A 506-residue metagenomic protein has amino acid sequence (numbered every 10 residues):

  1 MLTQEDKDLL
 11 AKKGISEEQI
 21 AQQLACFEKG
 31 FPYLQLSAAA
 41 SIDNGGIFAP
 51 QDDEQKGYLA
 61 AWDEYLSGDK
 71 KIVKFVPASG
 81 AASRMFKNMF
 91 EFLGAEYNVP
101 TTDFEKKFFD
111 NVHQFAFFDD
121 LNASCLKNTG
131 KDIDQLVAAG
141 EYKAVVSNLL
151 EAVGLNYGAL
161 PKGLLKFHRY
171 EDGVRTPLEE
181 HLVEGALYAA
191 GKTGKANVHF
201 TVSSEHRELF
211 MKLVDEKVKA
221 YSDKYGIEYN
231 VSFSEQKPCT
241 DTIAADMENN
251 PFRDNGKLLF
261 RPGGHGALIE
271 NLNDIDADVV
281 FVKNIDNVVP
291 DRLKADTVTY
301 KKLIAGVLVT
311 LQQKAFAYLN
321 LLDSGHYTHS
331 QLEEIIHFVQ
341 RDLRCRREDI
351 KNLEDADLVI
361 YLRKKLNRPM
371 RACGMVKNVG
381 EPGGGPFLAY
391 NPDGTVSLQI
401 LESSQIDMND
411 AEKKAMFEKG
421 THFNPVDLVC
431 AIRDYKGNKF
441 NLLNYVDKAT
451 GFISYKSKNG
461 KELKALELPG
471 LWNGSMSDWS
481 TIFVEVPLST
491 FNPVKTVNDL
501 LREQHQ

Functional and structural regions predicted by a protein language model:
M1-D43: N-terminal regions that are enriched for targeting/export leaders and immediately downstream pro/stem segments
K7-I15, A39-V379, L388-I400, S404-D407 (+3 more regions): Domain-scale recognition of functional cores that engage charged ligands
A21, T328, D434-N438: Long, charged, low-complexity, helical-prone intrinsically disordered regions
L343-V359, R363-R371, G380-F387, T395-L401 (+1 more regions): Primarily single-stranded nucleic-acid-binding OB-fold modules
